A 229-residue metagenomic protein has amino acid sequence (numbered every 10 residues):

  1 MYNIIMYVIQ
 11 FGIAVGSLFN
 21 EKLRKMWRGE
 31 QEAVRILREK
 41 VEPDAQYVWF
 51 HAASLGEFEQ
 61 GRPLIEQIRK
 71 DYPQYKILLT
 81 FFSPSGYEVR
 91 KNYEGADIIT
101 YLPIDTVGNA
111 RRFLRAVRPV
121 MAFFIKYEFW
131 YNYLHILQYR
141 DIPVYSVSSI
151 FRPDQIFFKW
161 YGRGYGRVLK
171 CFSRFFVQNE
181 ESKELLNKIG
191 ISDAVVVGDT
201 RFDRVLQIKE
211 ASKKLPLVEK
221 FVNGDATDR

Functional and structural regions predicted by a protein language model:
Y2-G16, N20: Membrane-interacting alpha-helical segments
A14, L18-A211, P216, N223-D225: Active-site and donor-binding regions of nucleotide-sugar-utilizing enzymes
